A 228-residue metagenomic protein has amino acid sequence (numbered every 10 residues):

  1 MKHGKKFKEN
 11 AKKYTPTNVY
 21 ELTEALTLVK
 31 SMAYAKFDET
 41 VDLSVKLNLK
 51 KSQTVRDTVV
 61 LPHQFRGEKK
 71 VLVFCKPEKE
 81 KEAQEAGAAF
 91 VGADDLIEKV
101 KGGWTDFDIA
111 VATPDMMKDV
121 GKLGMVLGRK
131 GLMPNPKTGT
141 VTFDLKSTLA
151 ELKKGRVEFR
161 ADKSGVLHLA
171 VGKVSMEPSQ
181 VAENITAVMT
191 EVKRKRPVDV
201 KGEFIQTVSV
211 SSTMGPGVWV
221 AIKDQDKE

Functional and structural regions predicted by a protein language model:
M1, V220-E228: Short, charged, intrinsically disordered terminal tails
M1-T15: Generic N-terminal amphipathic, Lys/Arg-enriched alpha-helix
Y20-K81, D108: Translation machinery proteins
A25, A83, G128, V210: Residue-level signature of catalytic and energy-coupling elements of molecular machines, predominantly ATP/GTP-dependent
F37-V41, K195-T207: Flexible, glycine/charged-enriched surface loops at secondary-structure junctions
K51, F65-G67, P77, D162-G165 (+2 more regions): Short flexible coil/turn linkers enriched for glycine and charged/polar residues that connect secondary-structure
C75, V171-K173, S212-M214, I222-D224: Flexible glycine-/small-residue-rich
A89-K193: Long, charge-patterned amphipathic alpha-helical coiled-coil/hairpin "stalk" segments used as oligomerization
